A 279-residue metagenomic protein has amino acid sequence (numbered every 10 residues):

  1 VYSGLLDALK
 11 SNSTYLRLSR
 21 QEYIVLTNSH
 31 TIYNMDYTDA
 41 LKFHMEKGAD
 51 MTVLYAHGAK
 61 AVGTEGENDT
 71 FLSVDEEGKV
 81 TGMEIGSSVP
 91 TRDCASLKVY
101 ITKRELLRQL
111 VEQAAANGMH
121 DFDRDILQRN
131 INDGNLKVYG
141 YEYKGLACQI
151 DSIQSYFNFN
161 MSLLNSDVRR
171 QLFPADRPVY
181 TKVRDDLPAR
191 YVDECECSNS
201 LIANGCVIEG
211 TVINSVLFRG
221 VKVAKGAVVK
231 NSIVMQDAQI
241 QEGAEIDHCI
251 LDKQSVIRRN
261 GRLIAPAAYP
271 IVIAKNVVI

Functional and structural regions predicted by a protein language model:
V1-M161, I273: Unchanged
E105, Q113-I279: Left-handed beta-helix
